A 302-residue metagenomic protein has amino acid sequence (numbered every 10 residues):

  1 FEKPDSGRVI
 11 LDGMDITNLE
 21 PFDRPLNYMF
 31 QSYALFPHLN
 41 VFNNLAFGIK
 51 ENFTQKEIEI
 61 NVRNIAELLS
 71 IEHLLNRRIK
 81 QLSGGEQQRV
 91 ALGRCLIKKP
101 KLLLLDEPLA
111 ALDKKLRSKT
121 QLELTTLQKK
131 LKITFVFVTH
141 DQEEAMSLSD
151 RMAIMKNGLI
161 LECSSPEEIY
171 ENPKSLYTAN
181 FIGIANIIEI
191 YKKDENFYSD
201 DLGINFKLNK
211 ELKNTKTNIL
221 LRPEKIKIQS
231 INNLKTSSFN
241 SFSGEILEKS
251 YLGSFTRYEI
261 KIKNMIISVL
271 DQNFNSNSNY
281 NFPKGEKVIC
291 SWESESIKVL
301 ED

Functional and structural regions predicted by a protein language model:
F1-P4: Post-Walker A (P-loop) alpha1-beta2 connector of ABC-family nucleotide-binding domains
G7-M14: Conserved ABC transporter NBD signature motif
M14, L176, I188-I190, G244-L247: Small-residue-enriched segments and motifs
P21: Conserved micro-motifs of the catalytic ATP-binding
R24-N27, Q31, L35-Y177: ABC ATPase nucleotide-binding domains
E171-K193, L220: C-terminal boundary and immediately downstream tail of ABC-type ATPase nucleotide-binding domains
A185, N196-D302: Non-catalytic connector elements of ABC transporters
